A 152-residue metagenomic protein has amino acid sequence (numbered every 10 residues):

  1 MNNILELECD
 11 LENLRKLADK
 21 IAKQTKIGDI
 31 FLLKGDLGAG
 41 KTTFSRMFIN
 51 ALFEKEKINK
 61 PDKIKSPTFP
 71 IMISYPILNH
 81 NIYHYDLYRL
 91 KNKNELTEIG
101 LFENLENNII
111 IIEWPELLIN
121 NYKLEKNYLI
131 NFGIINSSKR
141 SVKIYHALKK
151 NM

Functional and structural regions predicted by a protein language model:
M1-K20: N-terminal pre-Walker A segment at the start of P-loop NTPase domains
I21-G28: Phosphate-binding P-loop
F31-L33: Hydrophobic anchor at the beta1->P-loop junction of P-loop NTPases
L37: The conserved Walker
K41: Conserved lysine of the Walker
N50-K63, I77: Post-Walker A helix-loop "phosphate-sensing" segment adjacent to the P-loop in P-loop NTPases
K65-E113: Conserved nucleotide-sensing/catalytic segment adjacent to the nucleotide-binding pocket in NTP-handling enzymes
K93-L96, F102-M152: Short phosphate-coordinating micro-motif centered on Lys-Gly-acidic
